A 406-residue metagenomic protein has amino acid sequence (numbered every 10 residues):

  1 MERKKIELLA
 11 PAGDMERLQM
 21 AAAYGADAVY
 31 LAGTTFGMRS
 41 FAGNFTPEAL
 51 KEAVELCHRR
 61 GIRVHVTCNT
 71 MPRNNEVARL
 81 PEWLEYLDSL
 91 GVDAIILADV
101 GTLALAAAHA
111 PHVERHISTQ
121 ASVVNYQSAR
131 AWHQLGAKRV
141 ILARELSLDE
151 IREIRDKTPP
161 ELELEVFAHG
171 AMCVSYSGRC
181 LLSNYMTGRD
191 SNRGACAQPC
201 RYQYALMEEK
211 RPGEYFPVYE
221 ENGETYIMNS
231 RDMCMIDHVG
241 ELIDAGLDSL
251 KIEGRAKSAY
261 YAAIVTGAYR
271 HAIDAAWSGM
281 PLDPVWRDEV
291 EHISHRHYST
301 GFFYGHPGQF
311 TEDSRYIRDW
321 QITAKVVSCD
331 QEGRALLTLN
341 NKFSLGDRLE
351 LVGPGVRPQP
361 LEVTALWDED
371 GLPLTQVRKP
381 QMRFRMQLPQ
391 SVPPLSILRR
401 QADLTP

Functional and structural regions predicted by a protein language model:
M1-A23, A28-L31, T35, R60-T70 (+6 more regions): Surface-exposed amphipathic alpha-helical tracts and adjacent flexible/coil segments at the periphery of soluble enzymes
R39-L56: Glycine-rich, positively charged N-terminal anion/phosphate-binding segment
K51, V64, W83, L97-A98: Phosphodiester-processing cores and adjacent nucleic acid-binding clamps
A78, H112-V124: Gly/Gly-Pro- and Ser/Thr-rich, intrinsically disordered tail segments characteristic of DNA damage-repair and tolerance
G101-T102: Alpha-helix capping/helix-boundary segments
A106: RNase H-like DDE/DDD metal-dependent nuclease/strand-transfer catalytic core used by mobile genetic elements
